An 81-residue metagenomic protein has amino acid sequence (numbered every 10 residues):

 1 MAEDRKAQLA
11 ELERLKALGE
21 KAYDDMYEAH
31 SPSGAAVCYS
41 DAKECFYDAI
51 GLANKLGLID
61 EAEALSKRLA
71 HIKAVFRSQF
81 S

Functional and structural regions predicted by a protein language model:
M1, R5-E11, L15, C38-Y39 (+1 more regions): Inter-repeat boundary and helix-capping residues of tandem alpha-helical solenoids
D4, E20, Y27-E28, K43 (+1 more regions): A generic structural signal for ordered alpha-helices
A7-A29, A70: Amphipathic alpha-helical repeat scaffolds of TPR domains
L9, K16, Y47-I50, S66 (+1 more regions): Residue-level detector of alpha-helical secondary structure
G19-S33, A53-G57, Q79: Secondary-structure edge/capping motif, primarily at the C-terminal ends of alpha-helices and the immediately following
A36-A64: Short, charge-rich amphipathic interface segments used for partner binding and complex assembly
R68-S81: Alpha-helical linker/edge segments of TPR/alpha-solenoid repeat scaffolds and analogous pre-/post-domain helices
